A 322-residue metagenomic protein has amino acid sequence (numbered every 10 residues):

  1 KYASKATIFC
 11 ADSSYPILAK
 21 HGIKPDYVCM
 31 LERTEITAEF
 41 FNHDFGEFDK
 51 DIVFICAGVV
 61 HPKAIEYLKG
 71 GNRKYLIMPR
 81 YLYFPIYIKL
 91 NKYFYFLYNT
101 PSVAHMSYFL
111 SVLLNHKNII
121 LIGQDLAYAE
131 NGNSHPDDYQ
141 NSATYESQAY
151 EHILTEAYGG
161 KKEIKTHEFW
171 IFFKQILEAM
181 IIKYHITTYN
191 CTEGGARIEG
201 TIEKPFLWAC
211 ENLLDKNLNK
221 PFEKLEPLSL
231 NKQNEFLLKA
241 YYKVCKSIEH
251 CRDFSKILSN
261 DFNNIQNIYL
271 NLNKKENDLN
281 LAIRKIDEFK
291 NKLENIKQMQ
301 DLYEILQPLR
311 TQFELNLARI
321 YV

Functional and structural regions predicted by a protein language model:
K1-I8: N-terminal glycine-/serine-/threonine-rich phosphate-binding loop
P16-M106, L110-L114, I182, Q307-R310 (+1 more regions): Acidic/Gly/His-enriched mid-domain segments of enzyme catalytic cores or analogous surface patches that mediate
C29-E35, N42-K50, L76-M78, P136-I153 (+1 more regions): Acidic, Ser/Thr-rich peripheral helices and adjacent loops at domain boundaries
F54-I55, Y93-P101, L110, L114 (+3 more regions): Hydrophobic alpha-helical scaffolding
G58, L82, D125-E130, T192-R197: Glycine-rich beta-alpha junction loops
P101, Q148-G195: Polyanion-binding loop/helix "lid" in catalytic or ligand-binding cores
K183-V322: Long, compositionally biased charged/polar accessory segments in the mid-to-C-terminal portions of proteins
